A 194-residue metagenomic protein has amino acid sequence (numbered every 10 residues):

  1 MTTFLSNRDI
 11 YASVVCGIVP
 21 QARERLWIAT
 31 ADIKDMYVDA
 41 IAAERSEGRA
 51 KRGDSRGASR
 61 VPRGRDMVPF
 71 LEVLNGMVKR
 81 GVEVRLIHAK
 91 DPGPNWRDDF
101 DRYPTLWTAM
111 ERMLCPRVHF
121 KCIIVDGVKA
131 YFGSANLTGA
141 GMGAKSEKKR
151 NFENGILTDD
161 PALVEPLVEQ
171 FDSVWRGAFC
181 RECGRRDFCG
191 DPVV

Functional and structural regions predicted by a protein language model:
N7-R8, R63-M67, R112: A conditional alpha-helix N-cap/helix-loop micro-motif detector
V14: Short acidic active-site motifs
I18-W107: Primarily the HKD phosphodiesterase
E24-W27, C122, K129: Structural motif
H88-G93, V118, P161-A162: Short beta-alpha junction loops
M113-R117, I123, K149: Short solvent-exposed loop/turn micro-motifs enriched in small/polar/acidic residues
K121-I124, N154-I156: Short beta-strand scaffold segments in enzyme catalytic cores
K129-V194: Signature of lipid phosphatidyltransferase scaffolds
